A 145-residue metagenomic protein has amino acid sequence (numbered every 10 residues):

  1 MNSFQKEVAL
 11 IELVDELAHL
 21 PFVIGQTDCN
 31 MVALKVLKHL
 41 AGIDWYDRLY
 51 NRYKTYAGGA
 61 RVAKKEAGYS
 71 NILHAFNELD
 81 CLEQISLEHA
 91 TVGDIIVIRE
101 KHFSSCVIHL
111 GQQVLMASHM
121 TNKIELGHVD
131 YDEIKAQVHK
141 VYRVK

Functional and structural regions predicted by a protein language model:
M1, H102, E133-A136: Polar low-complexity intrinsically disordered regions
M1-L13, M116-V129: Long hydrophobic alpha-helices with heptad-repeat/coiled-coil character
M1-Y69: N-terminal capping segments
I24, T55-G58, N71, G111 (+2 more regions): Intrinsically disordered, low-complexity regions enriched in small/polar residues
A57-E125: ...with weaker cross-activation on analogous glycine-rich loops/strands in unrelated enzymes
L126-K145: Glycine- and charge-enriched low-complexity intrinsically disordered segments
